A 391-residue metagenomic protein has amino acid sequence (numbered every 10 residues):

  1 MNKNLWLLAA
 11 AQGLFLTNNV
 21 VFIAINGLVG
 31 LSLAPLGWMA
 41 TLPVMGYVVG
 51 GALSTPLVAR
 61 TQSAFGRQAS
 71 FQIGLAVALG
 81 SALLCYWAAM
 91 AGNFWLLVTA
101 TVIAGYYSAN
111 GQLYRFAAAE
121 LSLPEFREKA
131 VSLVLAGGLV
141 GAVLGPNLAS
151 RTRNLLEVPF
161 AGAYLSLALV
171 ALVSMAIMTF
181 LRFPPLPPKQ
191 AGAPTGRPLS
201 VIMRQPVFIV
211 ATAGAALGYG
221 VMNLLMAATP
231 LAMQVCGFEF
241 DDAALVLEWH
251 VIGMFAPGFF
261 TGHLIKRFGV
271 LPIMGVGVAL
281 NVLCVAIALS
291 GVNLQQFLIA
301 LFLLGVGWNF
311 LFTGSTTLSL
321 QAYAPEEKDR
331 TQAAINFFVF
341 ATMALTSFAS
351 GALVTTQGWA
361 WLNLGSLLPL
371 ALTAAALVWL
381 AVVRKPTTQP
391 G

Functional and structural regions predicted by a protein language model:
M1-N2, F183-T212: Juxtamembrane intracellular "pre-TM" segments in multi-pass secondary transporters
G13, F94-A109, Q296-F310: Hydrophobic core of transmembrane alpha-helices in multi-pass small-molecule transporters, especially MFS/SLC-type
N26, S108-S122, F310-Y323: Intracellular juxtamembrane helix-capping segments at the cytosolic ends of symmetry-related transmembrane helices
S54-R67, A256-V270, V354: Helix-to-loop junctions at the C-terminal end of transmembrane segments in multipass secondary transporters
A76-A91, L280-V292: C-terminal ends and interior cores of transmembrane alpha-helices in multi-pass membrane transporters/permeases
A100-G137: Cytoplasmic helix-loop-helix junction between adjacent transmembrane helices in 12-TM secondary transporters
S150, A168-K189, A376-A381: C-terminal membrane-cytosol helix-exit motif in multi-pass small-molecule transporters
Y323-W359: A late C-terminal transmembrane helix in Major Facilitator Superfamily
